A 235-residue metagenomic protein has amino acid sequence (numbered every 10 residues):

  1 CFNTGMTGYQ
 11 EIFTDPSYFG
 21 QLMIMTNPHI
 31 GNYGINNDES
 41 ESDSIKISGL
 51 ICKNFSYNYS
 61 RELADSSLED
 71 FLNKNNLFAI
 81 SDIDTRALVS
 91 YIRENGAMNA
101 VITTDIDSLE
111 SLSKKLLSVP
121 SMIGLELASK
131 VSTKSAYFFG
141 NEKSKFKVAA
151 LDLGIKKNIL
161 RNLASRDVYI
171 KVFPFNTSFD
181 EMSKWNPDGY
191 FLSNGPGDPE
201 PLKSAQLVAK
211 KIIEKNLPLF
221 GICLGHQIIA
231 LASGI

Functional and structural regions predicted by a protein language model:
C1-D180, K184-W185, G197-P199: RNA-binding accessory domains that recognize and position tRNA/RNA substrates
K184, G189, S193-I235: Cysteine-nucleophile active-site neighborhood
